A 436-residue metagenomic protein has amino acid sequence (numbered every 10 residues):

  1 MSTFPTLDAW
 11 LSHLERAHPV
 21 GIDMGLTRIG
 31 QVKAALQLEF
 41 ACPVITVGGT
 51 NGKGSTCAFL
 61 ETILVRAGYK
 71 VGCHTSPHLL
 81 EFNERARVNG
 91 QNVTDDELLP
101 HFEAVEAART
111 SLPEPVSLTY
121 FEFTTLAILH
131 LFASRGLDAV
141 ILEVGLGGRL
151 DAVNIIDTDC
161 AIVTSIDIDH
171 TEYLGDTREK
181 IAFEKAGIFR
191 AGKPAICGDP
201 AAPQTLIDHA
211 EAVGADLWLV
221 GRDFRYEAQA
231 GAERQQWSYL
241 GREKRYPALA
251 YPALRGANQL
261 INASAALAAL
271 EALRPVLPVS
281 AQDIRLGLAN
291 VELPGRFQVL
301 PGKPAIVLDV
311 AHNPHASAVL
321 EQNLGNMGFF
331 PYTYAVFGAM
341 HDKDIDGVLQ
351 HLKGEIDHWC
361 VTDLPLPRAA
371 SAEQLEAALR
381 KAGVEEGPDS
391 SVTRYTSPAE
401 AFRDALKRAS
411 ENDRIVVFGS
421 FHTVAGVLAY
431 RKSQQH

Functional and structural regions predicted by a protein language model:
M1-V20: Charged, amphipathic alpha-helical linker segments immediately N-terminal to NTP-binding catalytic cores
T6, V20-I22, L26, G30-F40 (+2 more regions): ATP-dependent carboxylate-amine ligase catalytic core
P43, S134, A139-V144, D151-I162 (+3 more regions): Nucleotide phosphate-binding/pyrophosphate-handling subdomain across enzymes that bind or process nucleotide phosphates
I45-V47: Hydrophobic anchor at the beta1->P-loop junction of P-loop NTPases
S55-F59: Hydrophobic positions on the alpha1 helix immediately C-terminal to the Walker A/P-loop
H74-S76, I196-D199, E211-G231, P252-G256 (+6 more regions): Beta-strand->loop->alpha-helix junctions that form or flank phosphate-binding loops in nucleotide-handling enzymes
D159, Y173-I188, G192-I261, L267 (+1 more regions): Internal gly/pro-rich beta-alpha loop/helix module that stabilizes soluble enzyme cofactors or their anionic handles
I196, P200-T205, A212-G214, W218 (+4 more regions): C-terminal helical cap/extension that packs against the catalytic core of soluble nucleotide-cofactor enzymes
